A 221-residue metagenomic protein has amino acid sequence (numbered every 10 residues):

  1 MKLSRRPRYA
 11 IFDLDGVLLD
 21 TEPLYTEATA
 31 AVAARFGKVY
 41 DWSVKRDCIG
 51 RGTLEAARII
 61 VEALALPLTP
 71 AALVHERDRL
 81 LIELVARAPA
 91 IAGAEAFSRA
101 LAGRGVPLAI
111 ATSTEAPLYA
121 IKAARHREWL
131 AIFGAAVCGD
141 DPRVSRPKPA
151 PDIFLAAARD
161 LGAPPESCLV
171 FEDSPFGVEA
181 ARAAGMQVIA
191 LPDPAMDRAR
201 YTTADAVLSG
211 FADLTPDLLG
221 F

Functional and structural regions predicted by a protein language model:
M1-R8, R99, E115-F221: Asp-based, Mg2+/Mn2+-dependent phosphohydrolase catalytic module
K2-R46: Active-site neighborhood of HAD-like aspartate-dependent phosphohydrolases
R6, E83-I110, P117-A120: Short, acidic loop-to-helix structural element flanking the phosphoryl-transfer center in phosphate-processing enzymes
L18, A90, L108-A111, V170-F171 (+1 more regions): Conserved SAM-binding loop
A34, A102, R182: Anion (oxyanion) recognition and catalysis
R35-K38, L64-L68, R127-I132, G162: Short helix-capping segments at alpha-helix termini
V39, P107, Q187: Residue-level detector of anion-binding/catalytic polar loops
I49-L80, A100-A102, V106: A metal-dependent, Asp-based hydrolase signature
